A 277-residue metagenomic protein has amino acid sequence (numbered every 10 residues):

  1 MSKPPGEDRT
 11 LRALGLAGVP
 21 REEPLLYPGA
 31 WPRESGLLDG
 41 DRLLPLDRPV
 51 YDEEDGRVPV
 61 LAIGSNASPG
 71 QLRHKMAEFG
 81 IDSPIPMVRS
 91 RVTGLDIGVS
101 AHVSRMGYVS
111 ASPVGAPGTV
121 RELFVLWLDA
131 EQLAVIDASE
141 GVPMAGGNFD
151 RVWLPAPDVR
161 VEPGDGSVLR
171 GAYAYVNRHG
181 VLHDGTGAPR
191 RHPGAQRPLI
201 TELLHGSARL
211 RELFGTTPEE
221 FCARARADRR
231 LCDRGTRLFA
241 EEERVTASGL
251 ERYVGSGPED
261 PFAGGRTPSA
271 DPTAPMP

Functional and structural regions predicted by a protein language model:
M1-P277: Glycine-aromatic micro-motifs
